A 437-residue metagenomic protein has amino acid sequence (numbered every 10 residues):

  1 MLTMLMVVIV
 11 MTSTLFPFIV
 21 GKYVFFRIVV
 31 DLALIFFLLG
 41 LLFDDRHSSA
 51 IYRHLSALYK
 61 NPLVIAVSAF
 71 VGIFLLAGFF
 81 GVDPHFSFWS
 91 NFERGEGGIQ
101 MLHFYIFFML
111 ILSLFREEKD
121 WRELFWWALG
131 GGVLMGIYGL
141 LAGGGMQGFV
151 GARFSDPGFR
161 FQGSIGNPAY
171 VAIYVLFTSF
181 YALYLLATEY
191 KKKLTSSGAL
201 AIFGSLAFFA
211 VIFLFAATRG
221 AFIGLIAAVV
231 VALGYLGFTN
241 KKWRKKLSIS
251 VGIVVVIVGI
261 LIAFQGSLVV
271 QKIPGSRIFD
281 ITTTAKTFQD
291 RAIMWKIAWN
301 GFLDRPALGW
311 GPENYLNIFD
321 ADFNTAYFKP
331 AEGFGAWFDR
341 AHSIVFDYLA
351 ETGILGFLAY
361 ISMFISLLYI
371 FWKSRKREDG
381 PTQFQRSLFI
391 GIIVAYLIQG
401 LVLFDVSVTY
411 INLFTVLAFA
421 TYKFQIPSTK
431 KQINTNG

Functional and structural regions predicted by a protein language model:
M1-T14, R27-G40, V71-F79, G97-L110 (+7 more regions): Alpha-helical transmembrane segments of multi-pass inner-membrane proteins
F16-P17, F86-N91, L214-R219, G400-S407: Membrane-interface helix caps and helix-loop-helix hairpins in membrane proteins
P17-H47, I51-L76: Hydrophobic alpha-helical transmembrane segments in multi-pass integral membrane proteins
K22-Y23, F88-G98, F159-R160: Non-cytosolic membrane-interface motifs at loop->transmembrane helix junctions
Y52-H54, K423-G437: Arg/Gly-rich low-complexity intrinsically disordered repeat tracts
H85-F92, L185-K191, F323: Short juxtamembrane and helix-loop transition motifs at transmembrane-helix boundaries in membrane proteins
A142, Q147-Q162, Q271-Q289, K296-I297 (+2 more regions): Interfacial juxtamembrane loops and adjacent helix segments that form the catalytic/substrate-binding surfaces
